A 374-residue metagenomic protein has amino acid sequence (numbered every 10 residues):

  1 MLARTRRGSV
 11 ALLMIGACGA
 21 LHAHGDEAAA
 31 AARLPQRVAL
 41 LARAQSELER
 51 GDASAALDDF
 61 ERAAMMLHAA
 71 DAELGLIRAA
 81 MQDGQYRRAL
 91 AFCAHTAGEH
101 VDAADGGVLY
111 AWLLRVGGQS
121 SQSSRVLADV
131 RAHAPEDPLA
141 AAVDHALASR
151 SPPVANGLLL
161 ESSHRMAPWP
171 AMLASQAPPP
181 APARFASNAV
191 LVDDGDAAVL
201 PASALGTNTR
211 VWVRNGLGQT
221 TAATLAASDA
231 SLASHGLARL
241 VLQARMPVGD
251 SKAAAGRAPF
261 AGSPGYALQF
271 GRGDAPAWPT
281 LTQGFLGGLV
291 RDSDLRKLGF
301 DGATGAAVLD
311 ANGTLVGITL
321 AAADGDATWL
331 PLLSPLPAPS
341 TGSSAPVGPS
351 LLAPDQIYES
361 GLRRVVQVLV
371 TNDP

Functional and structural regions predicted by a protein language model:
A30-M66, G75: Alpha-helical segment of the N-proximal tetratricopeptide repeat
A42, G75-L76, L109, V143: Canonical tetratricopeptide repeat
S149-S175, V248, D274, L315-P374: C-terminal cap/linker of serine protease catalytic domains
S175-A202, T220-A222, T304-A307, A353-D355 (+1 more regions): A conserved glycine-rich beta-strand in the N-terminal activation segment of trypsin-fold
D193-H235, L242: Catalytic-histidine neighborhood of serine endopeptidases, predominantly the chymotrypsin-like S1/PA family
P247-T304, I318-W329: Flexible, gly/ser-rich surface segments that form the specificity/activation loops bordering the active-site cleft
